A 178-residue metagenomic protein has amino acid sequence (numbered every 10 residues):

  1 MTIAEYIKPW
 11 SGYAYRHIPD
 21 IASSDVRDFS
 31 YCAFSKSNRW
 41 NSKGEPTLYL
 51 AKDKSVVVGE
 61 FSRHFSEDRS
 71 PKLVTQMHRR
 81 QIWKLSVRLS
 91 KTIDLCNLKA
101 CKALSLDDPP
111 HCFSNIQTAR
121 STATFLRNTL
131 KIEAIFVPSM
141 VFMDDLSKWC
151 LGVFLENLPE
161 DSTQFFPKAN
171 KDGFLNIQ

Functional and structural regions predicted by a protein language model:
M1-S35, R39-S42, H64-Q178: Active-site and NAD+-binding cores of ADP-ribose-processing enzymes
D20, L50-D53: Acidic/polar N-terminal loop/beta-strand segments that form early-domain functional surfaces
N41-A51: A short, exposed loop/beta-hairpin motif centered on an aromatic-Gly-Thr core
D53-R63: A short, charged, amphipathic alpha-helix used as a generic interaction element across diverse proteins
